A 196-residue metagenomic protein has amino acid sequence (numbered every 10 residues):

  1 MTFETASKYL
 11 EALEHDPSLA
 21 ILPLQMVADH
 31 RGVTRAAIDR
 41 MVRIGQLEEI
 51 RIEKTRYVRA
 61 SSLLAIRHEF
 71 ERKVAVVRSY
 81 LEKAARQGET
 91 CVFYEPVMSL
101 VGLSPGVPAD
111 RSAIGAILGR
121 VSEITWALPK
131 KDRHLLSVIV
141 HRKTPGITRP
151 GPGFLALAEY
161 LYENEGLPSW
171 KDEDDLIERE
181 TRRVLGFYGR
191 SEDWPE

Functional and structural regions predicted by a protein language model:
M1, E11, P23, Q46-E48: Intrinsic N-terminal pre-sequences and regulatory tails
T2-S18, F70: A detector for short, charged/polar N-terminal pre-domain segments
E11-T34, V101: Polyanion-binding surface elements
L22-M26, D39, E95: Residues within the helices of the helix-turn-helix
L24, E48-H68, V138-R142: Short helix-start
R31-R56, S112-H134: Major-groove DNA-recognition helix of helix-turn-helix-type DNA-binding domains
S61-R86, G153-L161: A short, Lys/Arg-enriched interface patch at domain edges and termini
A84-E196: Nucleic acid-binding interface residues in structured DNA/RNA-binding domains, emphasizing the DNA-engaging scaffolds
